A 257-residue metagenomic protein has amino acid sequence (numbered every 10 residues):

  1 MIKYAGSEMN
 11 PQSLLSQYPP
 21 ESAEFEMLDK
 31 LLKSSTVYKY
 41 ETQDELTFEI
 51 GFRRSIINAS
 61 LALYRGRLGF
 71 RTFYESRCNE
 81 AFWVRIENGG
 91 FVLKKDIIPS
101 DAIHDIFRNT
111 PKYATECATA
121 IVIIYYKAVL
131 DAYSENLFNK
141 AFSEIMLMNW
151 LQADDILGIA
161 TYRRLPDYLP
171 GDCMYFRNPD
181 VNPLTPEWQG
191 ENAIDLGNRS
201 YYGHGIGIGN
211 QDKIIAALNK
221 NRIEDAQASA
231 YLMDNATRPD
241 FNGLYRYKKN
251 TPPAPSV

Functional and structural regions predicted by a protein language model:
M1-C173, R177-E187, E191, L196-V257: Cysteine-nucleophile amide-bond enzymes
